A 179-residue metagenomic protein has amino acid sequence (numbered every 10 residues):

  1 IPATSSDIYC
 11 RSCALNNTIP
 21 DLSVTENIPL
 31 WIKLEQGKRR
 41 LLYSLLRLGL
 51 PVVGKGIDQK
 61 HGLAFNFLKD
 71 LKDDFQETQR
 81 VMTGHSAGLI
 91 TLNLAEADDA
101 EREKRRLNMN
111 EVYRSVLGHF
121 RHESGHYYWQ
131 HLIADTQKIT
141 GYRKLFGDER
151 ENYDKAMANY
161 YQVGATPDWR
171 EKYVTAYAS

Functional and structural regions predicted by a protein language model:
I1-I28, L41-Y43, V53, K72 (+3 more regions): Metalloprotease/metallohydrolase-associated module, dominated by Zn2+-dependent proteases
T18, L46-L50, Y128-K138, G147-R150: Hydrophobic/aromatic-lined pockets within catalytic cores
L30-K60: Zn2+-dependent metallopeptidase catalytic core
K38, K60-G62, A87-L89, S115: Extracellular structured ligand-interaction cores
K55-D58, L63-S86: N-terminal, Lys/Arg-enriched amphipathic/low-complexity engagement segments that precede the first folded domain
A100-R121: Short pre-active-site segment immediately N-terminal to the catalytic Zn-binding motif
R114-A134: Active-site recognition of the HExxH zinc-binding catalytic motif
R114-L117, T140-F146: Alpha-helical scaffolds flanking conserved acidic
